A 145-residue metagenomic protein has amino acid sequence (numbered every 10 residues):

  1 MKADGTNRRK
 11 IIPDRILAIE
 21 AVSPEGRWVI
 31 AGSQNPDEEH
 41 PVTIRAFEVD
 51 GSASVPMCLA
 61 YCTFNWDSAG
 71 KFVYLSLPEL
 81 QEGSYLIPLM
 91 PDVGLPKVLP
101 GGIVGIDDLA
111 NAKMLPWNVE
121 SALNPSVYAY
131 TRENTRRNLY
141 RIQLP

Functional and structural regions predicted by a protein language model:
M1-P145: Sequence signature of WD/YWTD-type beta-propeller architectures
